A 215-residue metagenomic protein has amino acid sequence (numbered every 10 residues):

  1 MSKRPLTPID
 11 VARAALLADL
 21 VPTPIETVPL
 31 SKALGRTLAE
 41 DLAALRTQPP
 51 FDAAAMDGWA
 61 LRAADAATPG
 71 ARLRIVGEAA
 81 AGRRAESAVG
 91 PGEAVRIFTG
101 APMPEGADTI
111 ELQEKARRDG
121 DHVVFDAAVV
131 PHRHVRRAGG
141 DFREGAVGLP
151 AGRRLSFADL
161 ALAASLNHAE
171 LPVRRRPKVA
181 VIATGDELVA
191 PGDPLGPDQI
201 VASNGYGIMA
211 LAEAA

Functional and structural regions predicted by a protein language model:
M1-G70, R137: Short, low-complexity N-terminal leaders and the immediately following helix N-cap/first helix
S2-K3, W59-A215: Short, glycine/charged-enriched hinge/interface segments at domain edges or termini
